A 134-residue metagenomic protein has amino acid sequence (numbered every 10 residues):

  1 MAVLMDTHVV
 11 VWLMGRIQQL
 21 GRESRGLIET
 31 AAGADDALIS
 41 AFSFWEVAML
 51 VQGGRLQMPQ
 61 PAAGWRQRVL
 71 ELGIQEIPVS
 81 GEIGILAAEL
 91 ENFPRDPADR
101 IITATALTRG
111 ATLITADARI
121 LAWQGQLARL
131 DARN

Functional and structural regions predicted by a protein language model:
M1-I39, G53-Q67, E71, A118 (+2 more regions): Short, well-structured N-terminal submotif of metal-dependent ribonuclease cores
R16-Q18, R109, L127: Alpha-helical transmembrane segments and their juxtamembrane interfaces
I28, A34, F42, A87-A88 (+1 more regions): Generic hydrophobic alpha-helical membrane-segment signal
I39-F42, V79: Short glycine/serine/threonine-enriched helix-capping/active-site loop that flanks the nucleotide-sugar donor pocket
V47: Phosphate/NTP-binding elements of NTP-utilizing enzymes
P59-A63, L70-A118, D131: Active-site neighborhoods of divalent-metal-dependent phosphate/nucleic-acid chemistry enzymes
